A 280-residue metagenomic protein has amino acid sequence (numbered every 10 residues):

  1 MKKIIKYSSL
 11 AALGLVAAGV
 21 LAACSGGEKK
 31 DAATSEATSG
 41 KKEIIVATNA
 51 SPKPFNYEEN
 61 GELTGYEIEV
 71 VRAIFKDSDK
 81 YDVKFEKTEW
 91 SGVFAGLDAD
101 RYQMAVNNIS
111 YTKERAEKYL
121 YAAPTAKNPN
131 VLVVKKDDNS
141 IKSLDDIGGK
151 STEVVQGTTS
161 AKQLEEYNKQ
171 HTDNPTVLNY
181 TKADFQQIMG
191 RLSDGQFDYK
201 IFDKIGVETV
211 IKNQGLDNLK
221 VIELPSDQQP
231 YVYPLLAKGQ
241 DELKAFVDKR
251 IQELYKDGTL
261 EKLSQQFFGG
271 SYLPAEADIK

Functional and structural regions predicted by a protein language model:
G19-A23: C-terminal motif of bacterial Sec signal peptides marking the signal peptidase cleavage site
E36-N108, D257: Extracytoplasmic small-molecule ligand-binding "clamshell" domains of the periplasmic binding protein/Venus flytrap
N49-A50, K127-V134, K212-K249, F268-K280: Periplasmic-binding protein-like
I68-S78, D138, D145, K150 (+2 more regions): Extended ligand-binding regions for polar small-molecule ligands
V71-K80, S160-K182, I211-L216: Ligand-binding cleft/hinge of the Venus flytrap
R72, K84-D146: Acidic, polar ligand-binding/catalytic clefts
K84-A95, N139, L178-R191, Q228: Short helix-initiation/N-cap motifs at beta->coil->alpha
G92, I109-E117, Q163-E166, S193-D194 (+1 more regions): A ligand-binding cleft/hinge motif common to bilobed small-molecule-binding domains
